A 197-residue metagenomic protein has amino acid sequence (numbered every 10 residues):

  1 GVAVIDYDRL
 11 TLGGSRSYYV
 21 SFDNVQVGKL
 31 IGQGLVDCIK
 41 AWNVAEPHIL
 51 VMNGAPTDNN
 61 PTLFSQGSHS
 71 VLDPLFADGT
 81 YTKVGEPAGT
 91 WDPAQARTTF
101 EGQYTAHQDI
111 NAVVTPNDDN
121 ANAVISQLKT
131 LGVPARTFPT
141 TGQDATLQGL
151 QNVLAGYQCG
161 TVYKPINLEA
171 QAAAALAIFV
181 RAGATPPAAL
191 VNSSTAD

Functional and structural regions predicted by a protein language model:
G1-D197: A residue-level marker of the well-folded mature domains of exported/periplasmic proteins
